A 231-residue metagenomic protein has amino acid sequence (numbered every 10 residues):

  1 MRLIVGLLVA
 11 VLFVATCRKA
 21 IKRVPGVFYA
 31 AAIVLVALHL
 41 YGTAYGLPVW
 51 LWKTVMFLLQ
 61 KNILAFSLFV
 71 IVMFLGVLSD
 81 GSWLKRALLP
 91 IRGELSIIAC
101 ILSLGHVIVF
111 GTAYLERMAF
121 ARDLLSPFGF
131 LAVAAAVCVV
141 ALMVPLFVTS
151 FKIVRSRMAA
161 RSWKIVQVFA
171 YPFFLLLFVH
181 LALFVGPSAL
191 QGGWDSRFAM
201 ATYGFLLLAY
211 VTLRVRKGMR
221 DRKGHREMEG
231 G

Functional and structural regions predicted by a protein language model:
M1-G231: Membrane-embedded alpha-helical bundles that constitute the cytochrome b-like, heme-associated redox core of multi-pass
